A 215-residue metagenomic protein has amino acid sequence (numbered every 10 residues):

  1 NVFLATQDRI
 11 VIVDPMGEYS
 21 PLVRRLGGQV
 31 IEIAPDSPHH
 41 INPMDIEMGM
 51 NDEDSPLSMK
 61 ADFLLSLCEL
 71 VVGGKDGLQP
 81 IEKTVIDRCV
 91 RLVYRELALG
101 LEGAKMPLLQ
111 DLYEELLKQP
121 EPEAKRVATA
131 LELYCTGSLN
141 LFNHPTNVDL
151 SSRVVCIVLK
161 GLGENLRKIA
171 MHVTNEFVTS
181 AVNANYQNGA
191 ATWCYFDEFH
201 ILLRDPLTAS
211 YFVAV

Functional and structural regions predicted by a protein language model:
N1: Glycine-rich phosphate-binding P-loop
L4: Gly/Ala-rich phosphate-binding loop of Rossmann-like dinucleotide-binding domains, activating on the conserved
R9-V13: Conserved RecA-like ASCE P-loop NTPase motor core of nucleic-acid helicases/translocases
G17-G28, P35-S37, N42-V215: P-loop NTPase motor domains
